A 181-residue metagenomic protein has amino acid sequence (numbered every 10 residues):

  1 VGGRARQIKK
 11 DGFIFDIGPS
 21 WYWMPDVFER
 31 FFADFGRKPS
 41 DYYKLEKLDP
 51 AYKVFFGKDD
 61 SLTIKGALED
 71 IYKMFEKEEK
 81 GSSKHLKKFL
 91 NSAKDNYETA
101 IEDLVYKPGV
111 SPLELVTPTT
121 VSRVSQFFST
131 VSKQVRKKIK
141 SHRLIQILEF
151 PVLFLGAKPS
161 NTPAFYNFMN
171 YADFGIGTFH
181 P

Functional and structural regions predicted by a protein language model:
V1-E98: N-terminal glycine-rich phosphate/pyrophosphate-binding loop and immediately adjacent elements
K10-I14, F154-G156, G177-T178: A short glycine/serine-rich beta->alpha loop
P25, K138-I139, P151, M169-D173: Generic structural signal for hydrophobic core residues of well-folded globular domains
F31, T162-F165: A short mid-domain helix/strand-loop element embedded in enzyme catalytic domains that forms or borders the active-site
G57-P163: Rossmann-like flavin
Q126, N167-P181: Helical element adjacent to the flavin cofactor pocket in flavoenzyme catalytic cores
